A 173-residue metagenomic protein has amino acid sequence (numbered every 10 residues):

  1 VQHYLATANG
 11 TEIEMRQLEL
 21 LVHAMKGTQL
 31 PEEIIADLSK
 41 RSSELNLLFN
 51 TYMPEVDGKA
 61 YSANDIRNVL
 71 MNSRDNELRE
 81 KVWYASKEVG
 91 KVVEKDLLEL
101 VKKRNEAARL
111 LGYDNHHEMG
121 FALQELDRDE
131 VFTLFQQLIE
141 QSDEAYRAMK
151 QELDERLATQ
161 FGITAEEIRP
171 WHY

Functional and structural regions predicted by a protein language model:
V1-Y173: A well-structured
